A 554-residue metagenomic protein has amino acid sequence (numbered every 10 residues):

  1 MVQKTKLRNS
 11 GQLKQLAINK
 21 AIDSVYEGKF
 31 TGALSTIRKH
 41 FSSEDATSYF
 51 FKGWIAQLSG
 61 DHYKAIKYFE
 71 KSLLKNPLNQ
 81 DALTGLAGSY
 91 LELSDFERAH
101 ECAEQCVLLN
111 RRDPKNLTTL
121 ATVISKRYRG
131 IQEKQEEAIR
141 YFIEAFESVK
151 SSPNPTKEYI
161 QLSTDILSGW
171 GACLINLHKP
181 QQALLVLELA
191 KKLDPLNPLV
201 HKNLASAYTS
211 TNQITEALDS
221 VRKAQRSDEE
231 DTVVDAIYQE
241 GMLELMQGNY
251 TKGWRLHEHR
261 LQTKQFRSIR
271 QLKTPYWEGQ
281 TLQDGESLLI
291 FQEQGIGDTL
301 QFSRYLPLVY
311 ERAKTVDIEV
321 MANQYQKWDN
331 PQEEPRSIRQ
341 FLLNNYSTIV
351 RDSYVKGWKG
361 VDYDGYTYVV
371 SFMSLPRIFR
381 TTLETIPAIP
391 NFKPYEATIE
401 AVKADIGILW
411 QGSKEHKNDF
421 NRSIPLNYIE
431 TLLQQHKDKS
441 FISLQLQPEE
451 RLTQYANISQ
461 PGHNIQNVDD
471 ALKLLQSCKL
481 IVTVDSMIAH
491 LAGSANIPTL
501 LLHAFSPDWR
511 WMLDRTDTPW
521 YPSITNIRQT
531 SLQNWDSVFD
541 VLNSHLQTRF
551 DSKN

Functional and structural regions predicted by a protein language model:
M1-L480, D485-N554: Alpha-helical solenoid repeat scaffolds of the TPR/TPR-like class and their adjacent stem/linker regions that mediate
